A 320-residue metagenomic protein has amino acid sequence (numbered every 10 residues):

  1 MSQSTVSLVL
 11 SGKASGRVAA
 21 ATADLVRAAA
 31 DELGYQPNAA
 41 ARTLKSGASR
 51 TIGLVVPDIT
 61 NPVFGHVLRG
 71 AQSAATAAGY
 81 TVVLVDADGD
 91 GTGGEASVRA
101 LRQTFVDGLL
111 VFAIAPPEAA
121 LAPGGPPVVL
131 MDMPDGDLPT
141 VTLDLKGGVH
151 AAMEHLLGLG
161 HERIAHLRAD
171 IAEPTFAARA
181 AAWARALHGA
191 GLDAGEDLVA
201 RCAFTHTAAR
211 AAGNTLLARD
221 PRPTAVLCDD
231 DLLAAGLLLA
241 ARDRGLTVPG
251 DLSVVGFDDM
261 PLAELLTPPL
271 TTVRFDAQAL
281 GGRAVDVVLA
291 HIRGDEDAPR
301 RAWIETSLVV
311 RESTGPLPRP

Functional and structural regions predicted by a protein language model:
M1-A48: N-terminal helix-turn-helix DNA-binding module of bacterial transcription factors
Q3-L8, K45-D58, H155, R163-D170: Short beta-strand segments enriched in small/hydrophobic residues
A39, P57-H66, V85-G93, A115 (+6 more regions): Hinge/beta->alpha junction and helix N-cap segments in small-molecule ligand-binding domains
G47-E154, G158, L216-A218, R222: Alpha-helical recognition/docking segments in bacterial nutrient-uptake and carbohydrate-utilization systems
E162-R163, A194-L198, V248-S253: Short acidic capping loops at alpha-helix termini that bridge into adjacent secondary structure
N214-T215, R219-P320: Flexible loop/turn connectors
